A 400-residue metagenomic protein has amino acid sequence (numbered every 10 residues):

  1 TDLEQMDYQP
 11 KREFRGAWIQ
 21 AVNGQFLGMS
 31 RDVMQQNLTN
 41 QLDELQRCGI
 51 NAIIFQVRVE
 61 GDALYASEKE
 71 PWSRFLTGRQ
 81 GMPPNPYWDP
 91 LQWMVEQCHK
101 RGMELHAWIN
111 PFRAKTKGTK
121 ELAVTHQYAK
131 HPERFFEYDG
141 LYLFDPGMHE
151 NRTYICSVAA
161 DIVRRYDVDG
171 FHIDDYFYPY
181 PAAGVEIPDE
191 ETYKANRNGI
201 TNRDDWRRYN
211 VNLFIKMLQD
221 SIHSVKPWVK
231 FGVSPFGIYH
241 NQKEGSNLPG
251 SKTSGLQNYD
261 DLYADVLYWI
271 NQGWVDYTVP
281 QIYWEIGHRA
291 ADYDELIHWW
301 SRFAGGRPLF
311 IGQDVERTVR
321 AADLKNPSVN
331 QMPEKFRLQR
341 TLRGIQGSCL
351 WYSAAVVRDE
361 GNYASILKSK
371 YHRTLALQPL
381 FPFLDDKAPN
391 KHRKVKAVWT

Functional and structural regions predicted by a protein language model:
R12, W18-Q20, G24-Q36, A107-R165 (+1 more regions): Active-site-adjacent "subsite" loops/lids of carbohydrate-active enzymes
I19-A21, W228-T253, Q281-Y283, L296-K335: Active-site clefts of carbohydrate-active enzymes
G28-Q46, E150-I162, G255-Q272, Y293-L296 (+1 more regions): Short, acidic/polar
S30-C48, F75-R101, Y209-M217: Aromatic- and glycine-enriched glycan-recognition loops and surfaces that form the carbohydrate-binding subsites
Q36-A63, R165-D169, Y268, Q272-T278 (+1 more regions): Catalytic domains of carbohydrate-active enzymes, especially glycoside hydrolases
G49-P86: Aromatic-lined carbohydrate-binding/catalytic grooves of carbohydrate-active enzymes
N51, R58, R101, K130-W274 (+1 more regions): Polysaccharide-binding and catalytic clefts of secreted carbohydrate-active enzymes
Y263-R289, A304-D385: Substrate-binding cleft of secreted/luminal carbohydrate-active enzymes
